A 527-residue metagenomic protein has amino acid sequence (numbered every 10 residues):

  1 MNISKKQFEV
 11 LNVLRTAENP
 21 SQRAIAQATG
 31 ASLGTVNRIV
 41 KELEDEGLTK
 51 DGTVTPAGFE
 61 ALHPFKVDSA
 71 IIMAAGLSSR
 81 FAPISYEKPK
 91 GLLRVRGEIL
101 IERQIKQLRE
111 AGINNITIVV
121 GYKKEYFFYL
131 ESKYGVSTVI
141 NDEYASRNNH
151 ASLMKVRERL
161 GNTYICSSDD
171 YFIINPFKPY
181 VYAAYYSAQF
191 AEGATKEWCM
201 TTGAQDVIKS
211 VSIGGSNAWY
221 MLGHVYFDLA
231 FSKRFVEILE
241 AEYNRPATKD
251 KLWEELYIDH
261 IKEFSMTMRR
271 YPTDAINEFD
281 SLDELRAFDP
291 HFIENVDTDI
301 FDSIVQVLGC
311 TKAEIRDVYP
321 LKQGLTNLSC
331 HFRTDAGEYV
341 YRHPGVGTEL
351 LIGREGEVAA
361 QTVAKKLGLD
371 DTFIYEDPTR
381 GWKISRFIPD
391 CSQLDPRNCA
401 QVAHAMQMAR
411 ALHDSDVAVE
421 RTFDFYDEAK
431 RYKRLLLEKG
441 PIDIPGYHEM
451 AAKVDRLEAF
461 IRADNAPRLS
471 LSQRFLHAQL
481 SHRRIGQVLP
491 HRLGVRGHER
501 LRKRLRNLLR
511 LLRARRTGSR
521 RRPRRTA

Functional and structural regions predicted by a protein language model:
N2-R23, Q27-A28: Short amphipathic alpha-helical interface segments
T53-Y86: N-terminal nucleotide-binding beta1-loop-alpha1 segment
F127-W198: Conserved beta-loop-beta/alpha segment of the NTase-like Rossmann-fold superfamily that binds/positions NTPs
I173-T248: Conserved core of the sugar-phosphate nucleotidyltransferase
D299-D317, V417-R474, R483-I485, R524: An alpha-helical support segment within catalytic cores of ATP-dependent transferases
Y319-Y341, E458-L505: Active-site acidic catalytic loop and adjacent metal/ATP-binding pocket of ATP-dependent phosphoryl transfer enzymes
Y319-Y426, P441, P445, N465: ATP-binding pocket architecture of kinase catalytic cores
K503-A527: Active-site activation/catalytic loop segments of kinase-like enzymes and analogous catalytic loops in related
